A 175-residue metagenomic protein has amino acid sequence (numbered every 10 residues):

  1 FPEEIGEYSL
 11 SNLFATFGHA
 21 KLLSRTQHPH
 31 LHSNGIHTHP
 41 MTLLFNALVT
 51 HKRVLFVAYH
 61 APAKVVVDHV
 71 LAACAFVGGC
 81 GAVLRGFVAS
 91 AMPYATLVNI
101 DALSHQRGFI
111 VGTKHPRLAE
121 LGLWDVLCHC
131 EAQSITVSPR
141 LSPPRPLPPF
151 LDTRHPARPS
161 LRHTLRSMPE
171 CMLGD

Functional and structural regions predicted by a protein language model:
F1-A63: N-terminal uDENN/longin-like adaptor modules and analogous extended polar/low-complexity scaffolding regions in large
H19, H28-H32, H37-H39, H51 (+7 more regions): Histidine (H) residue identity feature
F45-A47, V67, N99-L103: A general structural signal for short secondary-structure junctions and capping/turn motifs
R53, C74, R107: Beta-strand-rich binding-surface signature of beta-sandwich/beta-barrel folds used to engage anionic ligands
V65-D68, A72: Residues within HEAT/ARM-like alpha-solenoid scaffolds
L71, V83, V88-D175: A eukaryote-biased sequence property
